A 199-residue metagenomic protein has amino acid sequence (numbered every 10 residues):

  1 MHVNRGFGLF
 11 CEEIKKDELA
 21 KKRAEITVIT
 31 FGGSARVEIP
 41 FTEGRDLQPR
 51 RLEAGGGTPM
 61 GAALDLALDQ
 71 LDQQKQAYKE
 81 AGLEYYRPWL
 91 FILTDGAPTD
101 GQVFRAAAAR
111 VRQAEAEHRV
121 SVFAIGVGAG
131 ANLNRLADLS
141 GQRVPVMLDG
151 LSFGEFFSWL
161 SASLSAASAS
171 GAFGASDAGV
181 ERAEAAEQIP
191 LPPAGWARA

Functional and structural regions predicted by a protein language model:
M1-A199: Acidic, low-complexity intrinsically disordered regions
